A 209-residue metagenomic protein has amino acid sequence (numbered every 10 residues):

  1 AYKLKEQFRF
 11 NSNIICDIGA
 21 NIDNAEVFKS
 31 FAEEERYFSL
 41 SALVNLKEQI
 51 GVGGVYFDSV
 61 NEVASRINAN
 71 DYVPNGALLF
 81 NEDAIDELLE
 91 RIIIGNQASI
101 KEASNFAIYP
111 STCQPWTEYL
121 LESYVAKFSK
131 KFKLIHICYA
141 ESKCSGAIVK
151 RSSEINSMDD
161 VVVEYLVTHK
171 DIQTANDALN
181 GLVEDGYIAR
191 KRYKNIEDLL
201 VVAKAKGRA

Functional and structural regions predicted by a protein language model:
A1-A209: C-terminal non-catalytic scaffold/interaction domains in large multidomain proteins
